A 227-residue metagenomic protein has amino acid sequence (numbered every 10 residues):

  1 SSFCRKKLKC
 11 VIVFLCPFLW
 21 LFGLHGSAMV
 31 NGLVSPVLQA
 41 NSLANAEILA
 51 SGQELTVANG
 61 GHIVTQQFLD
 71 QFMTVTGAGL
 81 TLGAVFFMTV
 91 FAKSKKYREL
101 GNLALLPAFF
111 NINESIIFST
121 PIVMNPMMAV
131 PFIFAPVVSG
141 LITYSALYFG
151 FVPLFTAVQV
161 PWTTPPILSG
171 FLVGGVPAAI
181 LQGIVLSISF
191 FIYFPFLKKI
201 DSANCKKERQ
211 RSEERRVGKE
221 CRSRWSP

Functional and structural regions predicted by a protein language model:
S1-F91: Generic multipass alpha-helical transmembrane bundles of integral membrane proteins
K7-C10, Y97, V130: Short, surface-exposed helix-loop/turn micro-motifs enriched in polar/charged residues
C16-P17, L105-P107: Contiguous, well-ordered alpha-helical segments that form the cores/surfaces of helical PPI scaffolds
A46-T65, G83-V85, L103, I116-R216: Transmembrane alpha-helical segments and their short flanking loops that form helix-hairpins/helix-helix interfaces
Q71-T76, L106-P107, S119: Short, surface-exposed loop/turn motifs that are enriched in glycine and acidic residues and include a nearby proline
L82, S94-A104: Membrane-proximal intracellular helices of multi-pass ion channels
E213-E214, G218-P227: Positively charged, low-complexity/disordered segments
